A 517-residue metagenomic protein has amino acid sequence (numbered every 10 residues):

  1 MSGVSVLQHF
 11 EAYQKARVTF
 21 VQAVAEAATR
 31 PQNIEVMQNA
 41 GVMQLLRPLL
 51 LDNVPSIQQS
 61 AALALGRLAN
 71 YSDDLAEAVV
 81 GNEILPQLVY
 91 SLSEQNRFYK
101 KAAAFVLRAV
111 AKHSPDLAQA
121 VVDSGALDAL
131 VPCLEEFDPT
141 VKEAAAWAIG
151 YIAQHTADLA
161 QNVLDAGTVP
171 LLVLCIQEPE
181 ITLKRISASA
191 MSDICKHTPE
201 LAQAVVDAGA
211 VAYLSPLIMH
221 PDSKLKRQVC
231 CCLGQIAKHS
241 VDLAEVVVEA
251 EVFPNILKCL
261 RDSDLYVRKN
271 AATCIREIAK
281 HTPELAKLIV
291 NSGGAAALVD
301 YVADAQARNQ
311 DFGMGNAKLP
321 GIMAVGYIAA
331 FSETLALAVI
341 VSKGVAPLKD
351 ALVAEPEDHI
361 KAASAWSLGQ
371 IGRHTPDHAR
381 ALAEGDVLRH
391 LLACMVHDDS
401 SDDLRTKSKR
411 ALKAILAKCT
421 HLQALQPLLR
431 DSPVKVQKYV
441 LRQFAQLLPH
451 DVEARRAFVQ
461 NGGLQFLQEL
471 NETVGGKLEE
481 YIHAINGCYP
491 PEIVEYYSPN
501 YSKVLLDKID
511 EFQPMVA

Functional and structural regions predicted by a protein language model:
M1-V36, G41, L45-P48, V494 (+1 more regions): N-terminal "cap/leader" segments of large eukaryotic alpha-helical scaffolds
G3-H9, L45-R47, Q87-V89, A129-V131 (+8 more regions): Buried hydrophobic core positions in alpha-solenoid tandem helical repeats
Q8, N33-A40, I57, D74-N82 (+19 more regions): Short, hydrophobic/charged alpha-helical patches characteristic of ARM/HEAT alpha-solenoid repeats and analogous
A12-Y13, N53-V54, Q95-N96, F137-D138 (+9 more regions): Short inter-helical turns and helix N-cap capping residues of alpha-solenoid HEAT/ARM repeat scaffolds
V18-P31, L45-P48, Q59-Y71, Y90 (+17 more regions): Alpha-helical solenoid repeat architecture
G41, L50, E83, L92 (+14 more regions): Residues that form ligand- and interface-recognition hot spots within folded domains
L65, A76, L85, L107 (+20 more regions): Intrinsic low-complexity tandem-repeat regions in disordered proteins
H374, H378-A517: Alpha-solenoid helical-repeat scaffold
